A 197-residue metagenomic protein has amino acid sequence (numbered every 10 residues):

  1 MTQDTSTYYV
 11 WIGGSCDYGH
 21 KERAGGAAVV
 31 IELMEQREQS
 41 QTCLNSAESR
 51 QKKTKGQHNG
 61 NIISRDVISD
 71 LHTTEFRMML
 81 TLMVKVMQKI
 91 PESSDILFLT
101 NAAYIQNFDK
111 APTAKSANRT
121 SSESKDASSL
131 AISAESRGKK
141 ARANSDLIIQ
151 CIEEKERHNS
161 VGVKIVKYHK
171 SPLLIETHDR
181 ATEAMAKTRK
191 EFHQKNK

Functional and structural regions predicted by a protein language model:
M1-R77, K89, D179, K187-R189: RNase H-like nuclease fold core
C16-H20, M83-H178: RNase H catalytic domain
V30-I31, I96, N118-T120, H193-K195: Alpha-helix boundary/interfacial micro-motifs
Q36-Q39, A47-R50, T54-Q57, A103 (+3 more regions): Residue-level detector of intrinsically disordered/flexible regions characterized by low predicted structural confidence
R37-S40, D126, S145, I149-I152 (+1 more regions): Short, surface-exposed, polar/charged, turn-prone segments marking secondary-structure boundaries
E176-K197: Charged phosphate-binding loop/patch that engages nucleotide di/tri-phosphates or the phosphate backbone of nucleic
